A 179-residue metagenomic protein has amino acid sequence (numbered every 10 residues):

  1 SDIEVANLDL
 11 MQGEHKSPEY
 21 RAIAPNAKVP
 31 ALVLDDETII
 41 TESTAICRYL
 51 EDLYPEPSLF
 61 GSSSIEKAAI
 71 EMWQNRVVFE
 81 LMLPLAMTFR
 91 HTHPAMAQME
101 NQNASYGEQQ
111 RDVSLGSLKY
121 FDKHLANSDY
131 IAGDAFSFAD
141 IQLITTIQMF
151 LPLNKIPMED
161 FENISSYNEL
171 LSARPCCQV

Functional and structural regions predicted by a protein language model:
S1-D2, C176-V179: Short, intrinsically disordered, charge-balanced linker/junction segments flanking boundaries in proteins
S1-E108: GST-like domain detector, emphasizing the conserved glutathione-binding G-site in the N-terminal thioredoxin-like
R21, A68-E71, Q142, S165 (+1 more regions): Generic structural signal for individual residues within well-ordered alpha-helical segments across diverse proteins
V77-A173: GST-like fold's C-terminal all-alpha helical module
